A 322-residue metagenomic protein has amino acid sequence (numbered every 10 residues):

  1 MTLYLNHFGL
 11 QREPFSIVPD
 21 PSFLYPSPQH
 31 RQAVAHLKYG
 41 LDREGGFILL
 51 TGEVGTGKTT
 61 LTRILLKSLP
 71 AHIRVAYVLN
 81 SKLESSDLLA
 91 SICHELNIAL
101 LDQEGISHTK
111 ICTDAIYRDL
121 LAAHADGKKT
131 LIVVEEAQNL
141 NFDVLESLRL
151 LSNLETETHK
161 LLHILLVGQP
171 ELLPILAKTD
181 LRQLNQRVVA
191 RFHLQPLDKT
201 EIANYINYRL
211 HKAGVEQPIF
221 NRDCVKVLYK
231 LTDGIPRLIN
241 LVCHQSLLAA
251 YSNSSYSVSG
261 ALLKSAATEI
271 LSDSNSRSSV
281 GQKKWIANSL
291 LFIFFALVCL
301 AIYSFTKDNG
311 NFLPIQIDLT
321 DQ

Functional and structural regions predicted by a protein language model:
M1-R43, F295, A301-Q322: A short, basic N-terminal segment
L10-F15, S86-D102: Conserved NTP-binding/hydrolysis module of P-loop NTPases
R43-I64, S81: Walker A/P-loop nucleotide-binding motif
L65-S68, L172-R187, P196: Short regulatory helix/loop adjacent to the ATP-binding pocket of P-loop NTPases
V78-K82, L176, V189-E201: Conserved AAA+ ATPase "SRH/arginine-finger" region at the nucleotide-binding site
E84, L100-S147, T156-K160, D198-I202 (+1 more regions): Mid-core helix/loop region of P-loop NTP-binding domains shared across ATPases and GTPases
L194-N221, L231: Conserved small helical "lid"/interfacial subdomain of P-loop NTPases
Q217-P218, R222-Q322: C-terminal alpha-helical "lid" subdomain
